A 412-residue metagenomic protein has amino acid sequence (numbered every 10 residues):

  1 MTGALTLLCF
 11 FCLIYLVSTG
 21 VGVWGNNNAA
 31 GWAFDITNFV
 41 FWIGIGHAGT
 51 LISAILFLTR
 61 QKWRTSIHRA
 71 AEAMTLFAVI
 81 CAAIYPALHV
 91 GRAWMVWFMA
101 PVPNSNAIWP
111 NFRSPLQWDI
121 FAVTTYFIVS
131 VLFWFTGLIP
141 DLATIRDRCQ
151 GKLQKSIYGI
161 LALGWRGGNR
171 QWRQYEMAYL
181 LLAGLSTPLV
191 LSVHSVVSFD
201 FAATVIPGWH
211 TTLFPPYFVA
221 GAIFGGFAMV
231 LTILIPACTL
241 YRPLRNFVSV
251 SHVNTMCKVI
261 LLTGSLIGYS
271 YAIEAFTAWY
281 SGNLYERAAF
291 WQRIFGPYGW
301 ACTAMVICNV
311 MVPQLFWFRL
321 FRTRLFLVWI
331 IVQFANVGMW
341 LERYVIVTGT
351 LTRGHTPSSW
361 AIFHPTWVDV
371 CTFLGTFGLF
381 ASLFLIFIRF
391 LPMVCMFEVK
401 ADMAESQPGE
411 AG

Functional and structural regions predicted by a protein language model:
M1-A48, A381-L385, E398: N-terminal signal-anchor module of multipass membrane proteins
M1-Y15, N104-M305, F318, A401: Long, contiguous internal "core" modules enriched in hydrophobic/ aromatic residues
I14-T19, P86-F98, I139: Transmembrane alpha-helix boundary signature
G31-A33, I67, P207-F218, W291 (+1 more regions): Non-cytosolic membrane-interface motifs at loop->transmembrane helix junctions
W42-R60, V79, F133: Central hydrophobic cores of alpha-helical transmembrane segments in multi-pass inner-membrane proteins across all
F57-E72, M95-A107: Flexible loop linkers connecting adjacent transmembrane helices in multi-pass alpha-helical membrane transporters
I67-T75, F247-S265, L325-Q333: Interfacial segments of alpha-helical transmembrane regions
N309-P313, W317-G412: TerminUS-proximal long segments
